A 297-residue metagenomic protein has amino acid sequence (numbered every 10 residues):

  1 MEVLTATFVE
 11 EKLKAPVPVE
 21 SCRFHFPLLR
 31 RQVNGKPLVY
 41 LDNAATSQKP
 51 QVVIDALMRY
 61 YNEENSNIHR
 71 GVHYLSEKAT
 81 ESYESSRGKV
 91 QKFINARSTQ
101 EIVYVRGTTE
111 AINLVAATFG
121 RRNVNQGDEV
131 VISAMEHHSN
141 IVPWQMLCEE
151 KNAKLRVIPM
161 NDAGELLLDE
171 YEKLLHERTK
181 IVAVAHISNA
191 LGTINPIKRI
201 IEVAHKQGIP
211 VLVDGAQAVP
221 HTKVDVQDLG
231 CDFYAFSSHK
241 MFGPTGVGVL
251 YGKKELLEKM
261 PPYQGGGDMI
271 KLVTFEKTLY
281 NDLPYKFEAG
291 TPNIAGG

Functional and structural regions predicted by a protein language model:
M1-G297: Pyridoxal 5′-phosphate
